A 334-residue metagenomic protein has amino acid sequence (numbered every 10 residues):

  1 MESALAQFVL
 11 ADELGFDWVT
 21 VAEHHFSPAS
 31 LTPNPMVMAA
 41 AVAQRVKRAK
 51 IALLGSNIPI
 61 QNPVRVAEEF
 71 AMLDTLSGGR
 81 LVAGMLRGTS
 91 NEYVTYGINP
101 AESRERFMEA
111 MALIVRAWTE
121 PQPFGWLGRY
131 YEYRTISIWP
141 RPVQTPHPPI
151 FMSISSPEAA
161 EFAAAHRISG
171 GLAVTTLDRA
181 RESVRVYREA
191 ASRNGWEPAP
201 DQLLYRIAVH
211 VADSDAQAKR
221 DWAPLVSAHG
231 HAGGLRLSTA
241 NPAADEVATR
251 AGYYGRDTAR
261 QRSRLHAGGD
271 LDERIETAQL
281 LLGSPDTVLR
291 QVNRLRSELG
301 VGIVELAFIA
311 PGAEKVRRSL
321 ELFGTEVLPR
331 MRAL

Functional and structural regions predicted by a protein language model:
M1-I51, T145-P148: N-terminal beta1-alpha1-beta2 module of alpha/beta enzyme domains
A11, G15, E23, V42 (+9 more regions): Conserved, mostly hydrophobic/aromatic
D12-E13, A39-R48, F70-L81, E161-A165 (+2 more regions): Acidic (Asp/Glu)-rich catalytic clusters
E13, S103-W139, R179-L299, R332-L334: An alpha-helical appendage that flanks or caps ligand/catalytic pockets
W18-M38, N57, V94, V174-T175 (+1 more regions): Glycine-rich, proline-tolerant flexible connector loops at the mouths of alpha/beta enzymes
V19-V21, K50-L54, L81-M85, I150-S153 (+3 more regions): Hydrophobic faces of well-ordered beta-strands that scaffold small-molecule active sites in alpha/beta enzyme cores
A29-S56, R106-A110, E321-L334: Alpha-helix-loop-beta-strand connector modules within alpha/beta enzyme cores
P59-W126, S169-L172, T176-D178, R185 (+2 more regions): Flexible, glycine-rich active-site loops centered on histidine and acidic residues that chelate a metal or position
